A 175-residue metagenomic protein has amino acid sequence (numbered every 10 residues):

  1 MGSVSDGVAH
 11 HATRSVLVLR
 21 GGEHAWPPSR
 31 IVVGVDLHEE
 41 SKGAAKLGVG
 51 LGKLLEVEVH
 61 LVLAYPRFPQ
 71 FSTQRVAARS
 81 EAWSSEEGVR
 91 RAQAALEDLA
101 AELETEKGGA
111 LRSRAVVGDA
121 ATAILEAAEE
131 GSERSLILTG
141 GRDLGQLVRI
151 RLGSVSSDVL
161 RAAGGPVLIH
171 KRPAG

Functional and structural regions predicted by a protein language model:
M1-G2, D6, H10-A12, L17-L19: Active-site-adjacent scaffolding segments
M1-G7, P28, L136-A162: Glycine-rich, Arg-bearing micro-motifs that act as flexible, cationic patches
D6, V49, A101, E126 (+1 more regions): Active-site phosphate/pyrophosphate- and oxyanion-stabilizing loops and adjacent acidic/basic residues in soluble
V16-G21, V167-K171: Short beta-strand elements of ligand-binding domains
W26, A101-I137, R142-Q146, A174-G175: Structural beta-alpha unit
S29-A82, E104-R112, G131-R134, A162-A163 (+1 more regions): Small/aliphatic-rich secondary-structure junction motif
S80-A94: A short acidic, glycine-rich active-site loop that binds or catalyzes chemistry on phosphate/adenosine moieties
